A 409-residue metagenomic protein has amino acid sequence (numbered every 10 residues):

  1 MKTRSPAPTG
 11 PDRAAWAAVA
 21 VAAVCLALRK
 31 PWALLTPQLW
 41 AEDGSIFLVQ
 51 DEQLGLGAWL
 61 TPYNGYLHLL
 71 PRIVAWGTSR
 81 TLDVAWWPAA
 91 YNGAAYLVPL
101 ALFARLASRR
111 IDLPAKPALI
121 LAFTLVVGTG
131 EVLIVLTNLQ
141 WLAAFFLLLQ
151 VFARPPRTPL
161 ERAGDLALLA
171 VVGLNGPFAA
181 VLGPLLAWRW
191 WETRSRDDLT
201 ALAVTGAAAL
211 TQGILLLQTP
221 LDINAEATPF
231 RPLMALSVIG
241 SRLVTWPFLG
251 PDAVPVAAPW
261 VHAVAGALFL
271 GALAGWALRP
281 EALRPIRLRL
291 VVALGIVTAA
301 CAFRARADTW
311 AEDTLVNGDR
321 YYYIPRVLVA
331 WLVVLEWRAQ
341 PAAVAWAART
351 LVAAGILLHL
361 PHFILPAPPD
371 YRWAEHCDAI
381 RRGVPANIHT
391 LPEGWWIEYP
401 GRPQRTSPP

Functional and structural regions predicted by a protein language model:
K2-T129, P159-L160, R189-E192, R196-A201 (+4 more regions): Intrinsically disordered, polar/acidic, low-complexity terminal segments
A20, A282-W310: Transmembrane alpha-helix segments characteristic of polytopic inner-membrane glycan-assembly/cell-envelope
T129-N138: Membrane-interface helix caps and helix-loop-helix hairpins in membrane proteins
Q140-P159, G164, L328, L332: Specific aromatic-rich, kink-prone transmembrane helix
Q140-W141, E312-R338: Hydrophobic/aromatic-rich transmembrane helices and adjacent perimembrane loops
E161-W188: Membrane-interface alpha helices of multi-pass inner-membrane proteins
T298, D319-W331, R349-L358: Alpha-helical transmembrane segments of multi-pass integral membrane proteins
